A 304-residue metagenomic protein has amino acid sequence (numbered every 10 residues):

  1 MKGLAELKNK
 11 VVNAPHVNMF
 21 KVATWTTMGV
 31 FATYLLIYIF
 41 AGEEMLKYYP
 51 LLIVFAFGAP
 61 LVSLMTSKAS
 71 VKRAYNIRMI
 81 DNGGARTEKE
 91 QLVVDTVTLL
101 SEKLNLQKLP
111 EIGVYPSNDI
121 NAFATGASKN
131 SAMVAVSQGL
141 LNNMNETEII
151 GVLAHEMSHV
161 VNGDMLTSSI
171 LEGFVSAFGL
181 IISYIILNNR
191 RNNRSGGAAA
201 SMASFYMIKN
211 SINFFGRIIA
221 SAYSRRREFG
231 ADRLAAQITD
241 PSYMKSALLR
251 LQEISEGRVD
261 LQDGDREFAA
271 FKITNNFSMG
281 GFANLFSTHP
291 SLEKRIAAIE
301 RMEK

Functional and structural regions predicted by a protein language model:
M1-N121, F178-A222, Q252-E256, K304: Hydrophobic or amphipathic, alpha-helical segments that drive membrane association/targeting
K68, T96-S101, S224-P241: An active-site-proximal "capping" alpha-helix that borders the catalytic cofactor pocket
K68, V97, A122, V136 (+4 more regions): Residue-level signature of catalytic and energy-coupling elements of molecular machines, predominantly ATP/GTP-dependent
L106-S131, S195-G197, F205-Y206, A235-K304: Active-site-proximal gating segments in proteases and membrane effectors
D119, A135, G151-V152, N162: Membrane-proximal, non-transmembrane interface segments of integral membrane proteins
N142-N143: Alpha-helical transmembrane cores and adjacent cytosolic helix/loop segments of polytopic membrane transporters
L153, M157-V161, G230, L234: Active-site His/Glu-centered metal-binding helix of metallohydrolases
M157-S176: Catalytic Zn2+-binding segment of zinc metalloproteases
